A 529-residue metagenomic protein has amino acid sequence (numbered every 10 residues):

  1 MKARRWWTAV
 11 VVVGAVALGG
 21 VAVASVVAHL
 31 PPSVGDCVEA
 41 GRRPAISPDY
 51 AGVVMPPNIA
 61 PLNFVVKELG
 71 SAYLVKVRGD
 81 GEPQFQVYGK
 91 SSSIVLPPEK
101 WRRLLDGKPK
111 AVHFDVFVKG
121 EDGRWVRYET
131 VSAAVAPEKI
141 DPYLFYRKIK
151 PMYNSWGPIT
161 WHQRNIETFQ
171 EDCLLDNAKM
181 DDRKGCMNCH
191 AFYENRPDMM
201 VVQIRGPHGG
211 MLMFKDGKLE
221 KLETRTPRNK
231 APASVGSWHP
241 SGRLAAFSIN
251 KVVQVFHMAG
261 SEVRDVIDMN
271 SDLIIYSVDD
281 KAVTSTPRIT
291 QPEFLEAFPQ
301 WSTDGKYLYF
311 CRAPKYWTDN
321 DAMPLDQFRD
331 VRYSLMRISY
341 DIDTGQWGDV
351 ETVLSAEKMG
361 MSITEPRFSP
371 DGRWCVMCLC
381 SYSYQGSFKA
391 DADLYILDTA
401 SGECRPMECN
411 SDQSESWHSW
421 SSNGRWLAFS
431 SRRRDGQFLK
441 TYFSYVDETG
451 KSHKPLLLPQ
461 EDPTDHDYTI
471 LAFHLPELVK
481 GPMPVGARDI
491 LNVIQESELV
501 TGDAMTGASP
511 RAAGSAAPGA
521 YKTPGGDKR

Functional and structural regions predicted by a protein language model:
K2-V13: N-terminal Sec-pathway targeting helices
V11-A22: Hydrophobic membrane-insertion alpha-helices, especially the h-region of bacterial N-terminal signal peptides
G20-R529: Sequence signature of WD/YWTD-type beta-propeller architectures
